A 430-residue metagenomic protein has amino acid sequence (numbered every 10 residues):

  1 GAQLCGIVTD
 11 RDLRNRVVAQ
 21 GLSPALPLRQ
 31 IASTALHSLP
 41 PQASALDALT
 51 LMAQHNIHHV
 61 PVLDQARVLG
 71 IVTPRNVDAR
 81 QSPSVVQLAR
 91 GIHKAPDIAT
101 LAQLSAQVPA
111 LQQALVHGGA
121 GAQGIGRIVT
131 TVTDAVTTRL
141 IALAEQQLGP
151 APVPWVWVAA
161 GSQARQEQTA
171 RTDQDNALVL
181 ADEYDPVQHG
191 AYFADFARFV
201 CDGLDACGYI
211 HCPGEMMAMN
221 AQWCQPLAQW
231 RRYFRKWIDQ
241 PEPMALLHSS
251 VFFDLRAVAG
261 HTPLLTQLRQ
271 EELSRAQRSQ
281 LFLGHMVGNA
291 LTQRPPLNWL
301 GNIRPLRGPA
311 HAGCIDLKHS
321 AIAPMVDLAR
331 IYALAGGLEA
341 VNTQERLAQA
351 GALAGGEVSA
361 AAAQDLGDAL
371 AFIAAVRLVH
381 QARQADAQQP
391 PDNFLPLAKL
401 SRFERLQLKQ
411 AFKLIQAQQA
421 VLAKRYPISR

Functional and structural regions predicted by a protein language model:
Q3, H37-S38, P186, S401: Short strand->helix junction
L4, T9-H55, V68-L115: Tandem CBS (Bateman) regulatory domains
H58: Short acidic/polar active-site loop segments enriched in Thr and Asp
V86-R430: A nucleotide- and high-energy phosphate-metabolite-utilizing enzyme signature
